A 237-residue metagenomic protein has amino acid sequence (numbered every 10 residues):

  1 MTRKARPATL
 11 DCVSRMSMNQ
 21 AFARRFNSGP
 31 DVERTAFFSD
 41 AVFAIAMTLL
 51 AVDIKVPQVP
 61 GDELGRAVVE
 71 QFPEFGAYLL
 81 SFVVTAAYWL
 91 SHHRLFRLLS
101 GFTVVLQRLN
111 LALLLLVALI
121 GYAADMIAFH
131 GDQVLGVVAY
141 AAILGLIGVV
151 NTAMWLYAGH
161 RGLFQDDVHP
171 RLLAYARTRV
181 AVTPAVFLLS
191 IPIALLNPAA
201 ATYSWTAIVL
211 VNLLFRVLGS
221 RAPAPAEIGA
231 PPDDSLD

Functional and structural regions predicted by a protein language model:
T2-T9: Ala/Thr-enriched low-complexity intrinsically disordered regions
L10-D237: Multi-pass alpha-helical transmembrane bundle typical of ion/small-solute transporters and intramembrane aspartyl
